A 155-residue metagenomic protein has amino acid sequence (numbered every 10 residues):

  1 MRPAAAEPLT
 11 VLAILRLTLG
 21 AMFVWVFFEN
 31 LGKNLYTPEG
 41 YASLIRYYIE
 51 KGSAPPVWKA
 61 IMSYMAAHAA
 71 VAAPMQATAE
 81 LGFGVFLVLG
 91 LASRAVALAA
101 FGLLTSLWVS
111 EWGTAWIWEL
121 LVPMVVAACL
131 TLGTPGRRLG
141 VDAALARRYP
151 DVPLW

Functional and structural regions predicted by a protein language model:
M1-G82, F86-W155: Extended, low-polarity transmembrane helix blocks
